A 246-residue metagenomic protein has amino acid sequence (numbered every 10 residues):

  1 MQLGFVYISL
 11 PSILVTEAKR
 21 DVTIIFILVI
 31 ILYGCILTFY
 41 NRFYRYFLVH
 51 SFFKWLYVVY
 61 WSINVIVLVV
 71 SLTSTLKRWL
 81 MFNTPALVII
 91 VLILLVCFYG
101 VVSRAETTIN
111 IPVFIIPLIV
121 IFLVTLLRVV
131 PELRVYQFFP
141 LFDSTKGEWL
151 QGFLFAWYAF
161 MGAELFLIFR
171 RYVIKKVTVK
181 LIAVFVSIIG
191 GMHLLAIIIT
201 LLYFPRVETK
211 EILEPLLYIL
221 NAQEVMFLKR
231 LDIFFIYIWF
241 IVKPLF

Functional and structural regions predicted by a protein language model:
M1-S9, I25, V29-Y33, L37 (+8 more regions): Hydrophobic, membrane-embedded alpha-helices of multi-pass small-molecule transporters
Y7-A86, L92-L95: Membrane helical hairpin/interfacial module
V15-A18, P140-T145, N221-L231: Helix-boundary and loop/linker segments of multi-pass membrane transporters
R45-F52, A105-I111, R171-A183: Membrane-interface helix-boundary motifs at transmembrane edges
F47, L87, G100-L127: Membrane-interface loop-to-helix entry segments
I119-F122, F185-I199: Hydrophobic alpha-helical membrane-insertion segments
T125-E132, L195-P205: C-terminal TM-helix exit segments that contain a strictly Trp-centered aromatic cap at the helix terminus
Y203-D232: Membrane-interface interhelical connector segments
